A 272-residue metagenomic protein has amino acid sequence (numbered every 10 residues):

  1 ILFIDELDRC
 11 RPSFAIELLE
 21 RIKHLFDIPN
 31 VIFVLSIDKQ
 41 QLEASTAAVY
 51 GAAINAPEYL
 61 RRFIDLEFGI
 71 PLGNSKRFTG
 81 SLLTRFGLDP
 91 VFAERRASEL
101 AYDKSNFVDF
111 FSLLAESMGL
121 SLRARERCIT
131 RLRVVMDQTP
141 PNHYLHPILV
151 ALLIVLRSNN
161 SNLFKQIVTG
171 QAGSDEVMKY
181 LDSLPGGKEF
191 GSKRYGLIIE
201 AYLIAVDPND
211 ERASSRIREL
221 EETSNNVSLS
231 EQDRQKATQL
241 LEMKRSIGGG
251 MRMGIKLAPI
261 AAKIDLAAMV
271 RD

Functional and structural regions predicted by a protein language model:
I1-P12: Conserved P-loop NTPase "ATPase switch" module shared by AAA+ and STAND
F3, E17, V49, F63 (+2 more regions): Generic alpha-helix detector with strongest preference for long hydrophobic helices that associate with membranes
D5, F68, S121: Residue-level signature of catalytic and energy-coupling elements of molecular machines, predominantly ATP/GTP-dependent
R11-Y102, S117: The catalytic "switch" region of P-loop NTPases
L83-T84, F92-D272: The feature marks long, low-complexity, polar/acidic/proline-rich intrinsically disordered regions embedded in large
